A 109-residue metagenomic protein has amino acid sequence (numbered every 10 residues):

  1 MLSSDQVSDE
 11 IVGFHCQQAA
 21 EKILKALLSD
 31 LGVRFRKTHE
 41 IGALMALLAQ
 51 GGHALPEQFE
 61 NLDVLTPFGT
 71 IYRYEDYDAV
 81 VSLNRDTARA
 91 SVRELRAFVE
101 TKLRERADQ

Functional and structural regions predicted by a protein language model:
M1-Q109: Terminal alpha-helical segments
